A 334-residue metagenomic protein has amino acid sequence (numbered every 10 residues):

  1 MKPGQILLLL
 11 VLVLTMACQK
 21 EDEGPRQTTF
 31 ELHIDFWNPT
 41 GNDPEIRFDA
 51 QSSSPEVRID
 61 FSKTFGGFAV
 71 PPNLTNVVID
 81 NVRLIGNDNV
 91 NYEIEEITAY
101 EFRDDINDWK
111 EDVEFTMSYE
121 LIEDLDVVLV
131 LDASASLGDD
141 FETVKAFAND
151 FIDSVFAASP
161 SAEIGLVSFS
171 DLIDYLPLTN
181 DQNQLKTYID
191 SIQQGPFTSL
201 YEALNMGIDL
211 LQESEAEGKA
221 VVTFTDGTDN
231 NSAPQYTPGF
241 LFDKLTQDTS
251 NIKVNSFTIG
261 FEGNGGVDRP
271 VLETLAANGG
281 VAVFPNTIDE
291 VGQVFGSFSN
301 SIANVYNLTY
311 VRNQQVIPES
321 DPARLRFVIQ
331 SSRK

Functional and structural regions predicted by a protein language model:
M1-M16: Sec-dependent bacterial lipoprotein signal peptides
M16-N42: Bacterial Sec-dependent N-terminal signal peptides
Q19, V283-K334: C-terminal "exit" segments of structured domains
Q19-K20, G24-T28, T64, F68-V128 (+1 more regions): Acidic, polar low-complexity linker/tail segments
E31-L32, L172-K219, D229, G260-R269 (+1 more regions): Von Willebrand factor
E120-P177, L200-I208, A220-T225, G260: Von Willebrand factor
L125, S159-G165, S214-V221, T249-F257 (+1 more regions): Loop/turn elements at helix/coil->beta-strand transitions in domains of secreted/extracellular proteins
T225-N278, P285, E290-S297: VWA/integrin I-like adhesion module and closely mimicked acidic/polar interface patches used
